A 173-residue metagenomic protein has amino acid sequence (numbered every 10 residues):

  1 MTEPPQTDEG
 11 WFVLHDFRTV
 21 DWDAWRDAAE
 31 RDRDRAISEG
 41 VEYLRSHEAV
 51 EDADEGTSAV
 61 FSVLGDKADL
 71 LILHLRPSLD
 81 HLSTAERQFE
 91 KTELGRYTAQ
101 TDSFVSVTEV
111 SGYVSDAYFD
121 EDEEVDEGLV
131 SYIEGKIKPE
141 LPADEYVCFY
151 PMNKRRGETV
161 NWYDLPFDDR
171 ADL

Functional and structural regions predicted by a protein language model:
M1-S58: An N-terminus-focused feature that recognizes amino-terminal "leader" regions
P5, E39-E55, L75, L79 (+3 more regions): Long compositionally biased, domain-poor regions of proteins
W11-F12, A68-L70, E145-V147: Short, surface-exposed beta-edge/turn micro-motifs
V13-H15, D102, V147-F149: Structural preference for beta-strand elements that scaffold enzyme active sites
R18-D23, V60-P142, M152: Hydrophobic, ordered structural segments
A28-E30, E86-R87, D164: Short coil/turn segments at secondary-structure boundaries
R33-E39, G65-L70, Y113-D116, W162 (+1 more regions): Generic detector of short, locally flexible boundary/turn motifs and exposed helical patches
E127-L173: Surface-exposed interaction/gating patches
